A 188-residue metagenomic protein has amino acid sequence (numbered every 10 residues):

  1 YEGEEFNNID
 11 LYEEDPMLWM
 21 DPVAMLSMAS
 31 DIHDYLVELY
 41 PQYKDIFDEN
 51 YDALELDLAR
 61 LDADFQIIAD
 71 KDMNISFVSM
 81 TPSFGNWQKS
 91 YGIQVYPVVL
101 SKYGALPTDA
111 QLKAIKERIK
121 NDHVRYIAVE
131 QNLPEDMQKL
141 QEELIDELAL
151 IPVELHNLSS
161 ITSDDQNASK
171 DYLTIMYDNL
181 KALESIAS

Functional and structural regions predicted by a protein language model:
Y1-S188: Extracytoplasmic metal-acquisition and chelation regions
